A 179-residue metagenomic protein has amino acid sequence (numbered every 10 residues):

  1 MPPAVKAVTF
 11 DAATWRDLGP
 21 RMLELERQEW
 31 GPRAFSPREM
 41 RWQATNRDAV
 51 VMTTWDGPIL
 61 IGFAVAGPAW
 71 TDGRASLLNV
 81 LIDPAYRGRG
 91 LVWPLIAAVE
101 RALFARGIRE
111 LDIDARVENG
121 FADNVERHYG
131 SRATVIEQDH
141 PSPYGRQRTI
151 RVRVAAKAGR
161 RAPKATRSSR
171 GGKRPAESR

Functional and structural regions predicted by a protein language model:
T9-L78, D83, I96, A102 (+3 more regions): Acetyl-CoA-dependent GNAT
R33, R89, R106-R109: Short coil/turn segments at alpha/beta junctions that flank glycine-rich nucleotide-binding fingerprints
T71-G73, N119, P141-Q147: Short acidic/glycine-enriched loop/turn segments that link adjacent beta-strands
V80-R87, A115-V117: A short, internal acetyl-CoA/4′-phosphopantetheine-binding micro-motif in the GNAT/acyltransferase core
Y86, G90-A98: Conserved acetyl-CoA pyrophosphate-binding loop and the N-cap/start of the following alpha-helix in GNAT-like
L103-A115: Conserved GNAT acetyl-CoA-binding A-motif
V117-E137: Conserved active-site alpha-helix within GNAT-family acetyltransferase domains
R132-R179: C-terminal "cap" of GNAT-fold acetyltransferases
